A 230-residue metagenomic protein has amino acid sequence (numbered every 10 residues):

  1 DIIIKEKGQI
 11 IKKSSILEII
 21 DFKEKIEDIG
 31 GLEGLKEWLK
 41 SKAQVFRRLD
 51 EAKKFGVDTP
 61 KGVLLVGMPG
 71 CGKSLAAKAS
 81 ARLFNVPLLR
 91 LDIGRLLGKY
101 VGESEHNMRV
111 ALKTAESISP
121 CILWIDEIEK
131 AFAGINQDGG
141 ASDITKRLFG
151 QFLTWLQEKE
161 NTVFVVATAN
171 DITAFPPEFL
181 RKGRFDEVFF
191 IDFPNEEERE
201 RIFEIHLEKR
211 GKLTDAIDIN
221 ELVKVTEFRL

Functional and structural regions predicted by a protein language model:
D1-D21: Interdomain "pre-motor" coupling segment immediately N-terminal to P-loop NTPase/helicase cores
E27-K224, R229: Walker A/P-loop NTP-binding motif of AAA+ ATPase domains
